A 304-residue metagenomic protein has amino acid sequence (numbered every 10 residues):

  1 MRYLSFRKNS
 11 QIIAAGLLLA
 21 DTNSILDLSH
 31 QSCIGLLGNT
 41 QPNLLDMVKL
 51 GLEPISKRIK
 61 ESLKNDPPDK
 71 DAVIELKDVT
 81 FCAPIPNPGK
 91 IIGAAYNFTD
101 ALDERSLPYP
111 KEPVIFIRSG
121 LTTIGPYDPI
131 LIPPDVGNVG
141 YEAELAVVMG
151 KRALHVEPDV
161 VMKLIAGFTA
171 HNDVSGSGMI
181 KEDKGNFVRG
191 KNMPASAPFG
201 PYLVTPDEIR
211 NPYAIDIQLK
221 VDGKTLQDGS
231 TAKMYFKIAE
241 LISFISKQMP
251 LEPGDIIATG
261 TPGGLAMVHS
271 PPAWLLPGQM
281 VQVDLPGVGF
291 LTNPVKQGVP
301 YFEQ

Functional and structural regions predicted by a protein language model:
M1-A94, F98-P113: N-terminal non-catalytic cap/leader segment that marks the start of a structured domain
R2, K90-I91, E144, I256 (+2 more regions): Residue-level marker of beta-strand positions
L4, F81-A83, D103-S106, I130-V139 (+4 more regions): A generic local secondary-structure boundary/capping motif
N9, R58-K60, I74, A101 (+2 more regions): Catalytic-pocket segment enriched in acidic/His residues
L18-L19, P108-P126, Y141, L276-G287: Structural signature of FAD isoalloxazine-binding scaffolds in flavoprotein oxidoreductases
P86, G93, G140-E142, E252 (+1 more regions): Residue-level recognition of short, solvent-exposed, well-ordered loop/turn junctions that link secondary-structure
Y96, R118-G120, P134, Y141-L145 (+4 more regions): Short, structured patches in soluble enzyme cores that scaffold and shape functional sites
